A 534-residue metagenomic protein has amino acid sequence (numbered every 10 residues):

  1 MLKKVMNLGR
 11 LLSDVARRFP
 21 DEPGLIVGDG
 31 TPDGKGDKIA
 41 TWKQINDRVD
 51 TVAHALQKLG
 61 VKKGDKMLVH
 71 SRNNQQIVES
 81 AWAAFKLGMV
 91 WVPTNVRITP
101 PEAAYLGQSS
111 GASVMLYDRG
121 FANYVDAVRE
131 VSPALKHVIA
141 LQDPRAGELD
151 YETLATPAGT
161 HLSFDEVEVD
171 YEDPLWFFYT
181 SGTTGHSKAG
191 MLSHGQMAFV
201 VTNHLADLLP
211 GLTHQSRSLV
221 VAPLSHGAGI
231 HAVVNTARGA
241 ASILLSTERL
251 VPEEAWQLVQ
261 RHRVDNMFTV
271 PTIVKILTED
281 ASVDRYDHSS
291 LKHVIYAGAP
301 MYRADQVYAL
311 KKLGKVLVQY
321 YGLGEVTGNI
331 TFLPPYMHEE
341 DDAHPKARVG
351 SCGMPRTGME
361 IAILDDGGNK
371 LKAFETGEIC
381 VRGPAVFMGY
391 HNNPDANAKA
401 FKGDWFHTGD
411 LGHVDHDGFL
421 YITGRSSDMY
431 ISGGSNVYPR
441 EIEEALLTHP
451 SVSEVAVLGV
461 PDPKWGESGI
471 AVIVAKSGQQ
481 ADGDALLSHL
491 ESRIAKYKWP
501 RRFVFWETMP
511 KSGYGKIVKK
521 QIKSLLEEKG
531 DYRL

Functional and structural regions predicted by a protein language model:
M1-M6, E148-P174: Flexible, low-complexity linker/hinge segments
K4, S13, G24-N74, V78-W82 (+1 more regions): Conserved AMP-binding/adenylate-forming core of the ANL superfamily
R10-L12, K58-L59, K86-A155, S477-Q479: Structural core segment of the AMP-binding/adenylate-forming
L56-V61, H161-D173, F177-L219, H231 (+1 more regions): Conserved adenylate-forming
I98, A104, M115-Y117, M267 (+7 more regions): AMP-binding/adenylate-forming catalytic core of the ANL superfamily
A198-R217, S225-D265, D280: Conserved AMP-binding/adenylation subdomain of ANL enzymes
V264-F268, T278-A347, E360, G367-G368: Gly/Ser/Thr-rich phosphate-binding loop
M354-G358, D366-K399, V437: Conserved ATP/PPi-binding loop(s) of AMP-dependent carboxylate-activating enzymes
